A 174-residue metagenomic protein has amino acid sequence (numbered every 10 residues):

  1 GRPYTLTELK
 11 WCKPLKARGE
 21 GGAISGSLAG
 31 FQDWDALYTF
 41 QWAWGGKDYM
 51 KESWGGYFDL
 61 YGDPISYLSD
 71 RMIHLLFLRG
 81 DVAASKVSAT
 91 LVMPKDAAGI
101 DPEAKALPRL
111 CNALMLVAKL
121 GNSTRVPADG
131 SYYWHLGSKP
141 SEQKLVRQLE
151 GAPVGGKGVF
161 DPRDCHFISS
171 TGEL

Functional and structural regions predicted by a protein language model:
G1-P162: Catalytic-core region of carbohydrate-active enzymes that cleave or remodel glycosidic bonds
K157, P162-D164, I168-L174: N-terminal accessory beta-strand-rich subdomains and adjacent acidic, glycine-rich linkers that precede catalytic cores
